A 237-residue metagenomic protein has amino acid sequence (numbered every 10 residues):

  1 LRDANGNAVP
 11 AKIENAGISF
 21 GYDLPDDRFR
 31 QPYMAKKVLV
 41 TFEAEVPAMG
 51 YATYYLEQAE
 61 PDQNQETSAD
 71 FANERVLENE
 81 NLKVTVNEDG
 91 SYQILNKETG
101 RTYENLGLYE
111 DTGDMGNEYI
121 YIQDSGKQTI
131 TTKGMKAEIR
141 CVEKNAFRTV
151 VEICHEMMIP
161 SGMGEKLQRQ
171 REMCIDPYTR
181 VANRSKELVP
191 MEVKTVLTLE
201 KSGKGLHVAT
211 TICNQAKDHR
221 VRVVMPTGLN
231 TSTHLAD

Functional and structural regions predicted by a protein language model:
L1-T211, V223: Catalytic and substrate-binding regions of extracellular carbohydrate-active enzymes, especially polysaccharide lyases
N214-A216: Short, acidic/polar linear motifs in exposed loop/turn regions
H219-V221: Active-site-proximal binding-pocket segments
M225-D237: Polysaccharide-binding surfaces and accessory modules of carbohydrate-active proteins
